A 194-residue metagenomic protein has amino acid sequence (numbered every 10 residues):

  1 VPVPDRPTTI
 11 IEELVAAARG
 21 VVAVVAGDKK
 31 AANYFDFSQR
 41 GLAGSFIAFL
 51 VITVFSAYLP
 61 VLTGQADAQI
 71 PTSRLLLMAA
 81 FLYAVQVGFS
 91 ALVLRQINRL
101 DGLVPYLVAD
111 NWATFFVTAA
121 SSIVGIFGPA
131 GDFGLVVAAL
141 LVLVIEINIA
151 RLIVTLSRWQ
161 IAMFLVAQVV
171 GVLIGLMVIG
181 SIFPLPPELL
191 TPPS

Functional and structural regions predicted by a protein language model:
P2-V104: Selected alpha-helical membrane-embedding segments in polytopic membrane proteins
R40-I52, A109, A113, Q160-V166: Alpha-helical membrane-anchoring segments
A43, L100-D110, A130-L135: Short, amphipathic, aromatic/basic-enriched membrane-interface segments that mark the entry/exit of transmembrane
G44-V51, Y58, A68, A119-A120 (+3 more regions): Alpha-helix boundary/capping detector
F55-T63, V85, F89-I97, F116-G128 (+2 more regions): Alpha-helical membrane-inserting segments
L75-A79, Y83, P105-T114, V136-L140 (+1 more regions): Alpha-helical transmembrane segments of multi-pass membrane proteins, especially transporters and channels
V124-S194: Terminal transmembrane helical module of multi-pass membrane proteins
